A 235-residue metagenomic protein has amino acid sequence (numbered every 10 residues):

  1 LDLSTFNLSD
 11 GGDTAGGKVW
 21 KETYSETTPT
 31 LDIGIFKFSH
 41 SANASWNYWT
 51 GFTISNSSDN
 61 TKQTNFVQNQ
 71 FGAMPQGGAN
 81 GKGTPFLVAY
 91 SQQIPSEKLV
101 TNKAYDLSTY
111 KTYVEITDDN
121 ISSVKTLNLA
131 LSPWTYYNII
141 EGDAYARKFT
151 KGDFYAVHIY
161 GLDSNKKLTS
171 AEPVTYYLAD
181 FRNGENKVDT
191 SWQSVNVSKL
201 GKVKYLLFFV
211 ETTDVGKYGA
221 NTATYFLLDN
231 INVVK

Functional and structural regions predicted by a protein language model:
L1-T109: N-terminal targeting leaders for non-cytosolic proteins
D2-G16, Y136, I159-L168, F181-N183: Buried hydrophobic residues that stabilize the cores of well-folded domains
K111-T117: Short surface loop/edge beta-strand patches of beta-sandwich-type extracellular domains that form ligand-contact sites
D119-T126, K202-V203: Extended extracellular/luminal ectodomain segments enriched in beta-structured repeat modules
N128-S132, Y176-A179: Short loop/turn segments at strand-loop or loop-helix junctions that form parts of catalytic or ligand-binding pockets
L129-T135, F209-D214: Generic short beta-strand segments
N138-V157: Short coil-to-beta strand junction motifs in C2/discoidin
V157-K235: Terminal, low-complexity interaction segments
